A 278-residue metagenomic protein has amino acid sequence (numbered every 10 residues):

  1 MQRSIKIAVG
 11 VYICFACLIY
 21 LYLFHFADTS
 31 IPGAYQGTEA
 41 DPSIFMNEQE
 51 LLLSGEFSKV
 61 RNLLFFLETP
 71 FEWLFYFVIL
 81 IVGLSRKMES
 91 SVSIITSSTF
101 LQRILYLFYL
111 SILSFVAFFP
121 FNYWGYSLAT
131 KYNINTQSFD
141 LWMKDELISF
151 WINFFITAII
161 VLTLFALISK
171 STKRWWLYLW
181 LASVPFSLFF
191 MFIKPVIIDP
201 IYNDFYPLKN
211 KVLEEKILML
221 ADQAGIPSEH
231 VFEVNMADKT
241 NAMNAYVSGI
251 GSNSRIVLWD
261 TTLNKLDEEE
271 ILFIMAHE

Functional and structural regions predicted by a protein language model:
S4-L80, M88-T96, F100-E278: Polar-ligand-bearing catalytic/cofactor-coordination segments of membrane-embedded or membrane-tethered inner-membrane
